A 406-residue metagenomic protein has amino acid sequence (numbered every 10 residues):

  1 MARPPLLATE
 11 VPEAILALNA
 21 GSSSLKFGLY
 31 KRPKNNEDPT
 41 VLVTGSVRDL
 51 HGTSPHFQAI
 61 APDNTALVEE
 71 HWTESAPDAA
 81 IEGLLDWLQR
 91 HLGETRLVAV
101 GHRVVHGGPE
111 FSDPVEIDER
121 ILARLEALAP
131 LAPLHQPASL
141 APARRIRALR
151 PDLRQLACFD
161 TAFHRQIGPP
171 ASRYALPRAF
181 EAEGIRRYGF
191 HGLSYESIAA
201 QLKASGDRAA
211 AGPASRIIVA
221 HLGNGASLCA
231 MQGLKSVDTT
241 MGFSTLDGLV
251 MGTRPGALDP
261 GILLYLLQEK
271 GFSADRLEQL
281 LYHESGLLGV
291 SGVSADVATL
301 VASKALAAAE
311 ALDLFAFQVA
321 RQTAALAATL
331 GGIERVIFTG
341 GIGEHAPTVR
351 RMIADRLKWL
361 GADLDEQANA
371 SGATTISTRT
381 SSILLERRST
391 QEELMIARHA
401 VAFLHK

Functional and structural regions predicted by a protein language model:
A2-V11, P137-R150, L193-I217: Conserved phosphate-binding catalytic cores of ATP/NTP-utilizing and phosphoryl-transfer enzymes
A17, S23-E74, G242: Short glycine-rich, Thr/Ser-proximal phosphate-binding strand/loop in the N-terminal lobe of ATP-dependent enzymes
D86-V98, L202-A211, T323-E334: Phosphate/pyrophosphate-binding loops at sites that engage ATP/ADP/AMP, CoA/4′-phosphopantetheine, polyphosphate
W87-H135, R154-L156, A162-R173: Short beta-strand-loop/turn "lid" adjacent to the catalytic site in phosphate-handling enzymes
F163-L267: Glycine-rich phosphate-binding loop of actin/hexokinase-like ATP-binding domains
Q279, G286-V290, V297-T329: Adenine-nucleotide phosphate-binding core of ATP-dependent small-molecule kinases
E334-R356: Glycine-rich phosphate-binding loops at beta-strand->alpha-helix junctions
T375-K406: Structural signal for terminal/edge beta-strands and the immediately following C-terminal loop/tail that closes
